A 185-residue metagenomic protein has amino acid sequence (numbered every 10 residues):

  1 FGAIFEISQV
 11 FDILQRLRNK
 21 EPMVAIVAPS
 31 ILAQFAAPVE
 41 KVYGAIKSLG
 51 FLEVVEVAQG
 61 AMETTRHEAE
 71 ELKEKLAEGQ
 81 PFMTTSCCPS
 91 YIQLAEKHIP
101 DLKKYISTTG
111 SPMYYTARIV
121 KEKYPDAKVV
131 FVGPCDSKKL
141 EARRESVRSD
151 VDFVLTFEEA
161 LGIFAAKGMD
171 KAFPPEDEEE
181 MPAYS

Functional and structural regions predicted by a protein language model:
F1: Cysteine-centered iron-sulfur cluster-binding motifs in ferredoxin-type domains/subunits of redox enzymes
E6-S185: Iron-sulfur-associated redox domains of electron-transfer enzymes in respiratory and anaerobic energy metabolism
